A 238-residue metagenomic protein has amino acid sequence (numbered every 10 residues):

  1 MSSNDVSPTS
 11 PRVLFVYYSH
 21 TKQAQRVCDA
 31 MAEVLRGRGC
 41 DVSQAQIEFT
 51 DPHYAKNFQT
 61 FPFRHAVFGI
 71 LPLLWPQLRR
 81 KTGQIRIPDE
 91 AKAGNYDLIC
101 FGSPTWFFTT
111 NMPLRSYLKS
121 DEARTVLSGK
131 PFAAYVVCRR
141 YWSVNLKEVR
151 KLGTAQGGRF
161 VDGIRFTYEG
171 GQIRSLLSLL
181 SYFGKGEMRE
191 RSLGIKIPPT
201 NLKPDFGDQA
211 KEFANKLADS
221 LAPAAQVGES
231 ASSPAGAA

Functional and structural regions predicted by a protein language model:
M1-S103, F108-M112, S116-K119, A123-S128 (+1 more regions): N-terminal beta1-alpha1-beta2 submodule of the flavodoxin-like/Rossmannoid cofactor-binding fold
T60-H65, K151-L152, L179-Y182: Short, hinge-like loop/turn segments at secondary-structure boundaries
L98-G102, K130-V136, G194-I195: Short acidic, glycine/Ser/Thr-rich loop/turn "cap" segments at secondary-structure junctions
T110, W142-N145, F206: Conserved donor sugar-nucleotide recognition element shared by glycan-biosynthetic enzymes
P131-S178: Short, glycine-/small-residue-rich phosphate/pyrophosphate-handling segment
T167-A238: Glycine-rich phosphate/pyrophosphate-binding loop and the adjoining helix
